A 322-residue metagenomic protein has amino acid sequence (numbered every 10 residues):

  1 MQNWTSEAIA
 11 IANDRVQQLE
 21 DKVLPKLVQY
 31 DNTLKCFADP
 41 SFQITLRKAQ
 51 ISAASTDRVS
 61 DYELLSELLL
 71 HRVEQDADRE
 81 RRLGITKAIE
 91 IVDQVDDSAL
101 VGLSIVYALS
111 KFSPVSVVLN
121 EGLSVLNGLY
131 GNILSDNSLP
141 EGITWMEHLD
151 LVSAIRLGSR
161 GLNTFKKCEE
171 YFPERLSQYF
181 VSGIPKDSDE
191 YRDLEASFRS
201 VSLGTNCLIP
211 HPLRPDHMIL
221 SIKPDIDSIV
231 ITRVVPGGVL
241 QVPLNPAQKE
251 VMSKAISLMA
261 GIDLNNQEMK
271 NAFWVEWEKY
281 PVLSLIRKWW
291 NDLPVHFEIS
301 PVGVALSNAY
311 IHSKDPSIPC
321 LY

Functional and structural regions predicted by a protein language model:
M1, F37-I44, P301-Y322: C-terminal or late-domain output modules
M1-E90, A260, E278-P281, N291-F297: Eukaryotic partner-binding/assembly regions in large regulatory complexes
Y62-L70, N120, N137, G142 (+5 more regions): Accessory beta->alpha helical hairpin/"wing" motif in late/C-terminal subdomains of nucleic-acid enzymes
D78-L119: Short alpha-helical segments that sit at the start of domains
T86-V92, N132-S135, I143-W145: Short secondary-structure capping micro-motifs at structural edges
G122-P140: Short helix-coil junctions and helix-kink-helix linkers
S153: Glycine-centered, phosphate/nucleic-acid-interacting loop/turn motifs that mediate DNA/RNA or nucleotide
